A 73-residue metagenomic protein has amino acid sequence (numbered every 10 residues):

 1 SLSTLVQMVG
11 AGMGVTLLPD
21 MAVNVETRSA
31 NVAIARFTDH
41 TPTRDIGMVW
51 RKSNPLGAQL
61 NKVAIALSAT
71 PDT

Functional and structural regions predicted by a protein language model:
S3-S53: Beta-alpha-beta core module
P55-A69: Short amphipathic alpha-helical coupling segments at ligand-binding clamshell hinges and other catalytic/signaling
